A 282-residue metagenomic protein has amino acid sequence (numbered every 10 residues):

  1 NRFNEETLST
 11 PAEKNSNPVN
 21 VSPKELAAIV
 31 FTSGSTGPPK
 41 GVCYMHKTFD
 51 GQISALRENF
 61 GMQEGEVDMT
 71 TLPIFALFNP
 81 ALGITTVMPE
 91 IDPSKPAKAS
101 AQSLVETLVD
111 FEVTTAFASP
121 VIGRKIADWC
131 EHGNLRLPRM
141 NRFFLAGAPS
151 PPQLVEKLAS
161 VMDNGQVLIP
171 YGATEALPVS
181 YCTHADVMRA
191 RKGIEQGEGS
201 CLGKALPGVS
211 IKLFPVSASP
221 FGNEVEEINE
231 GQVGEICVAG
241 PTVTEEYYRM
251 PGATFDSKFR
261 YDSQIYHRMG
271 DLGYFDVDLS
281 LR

Functional and structural regions predicted by a protein language model:
N1-L8, V109: Structural core segment of the AMP-binding/adenylate-forming
R2, T10-F31, P38, G61-V67: Conserved pre-ATP/AMP-binding loop-to-beta segment of ANL
F3, I84, T115-F117, D128-G197 (+2 more regions): Gly/Ser/Thr-rich phosphate-binding loop
N20, A27-S54, T85: Conserved AMP-binding A3 loop
N20, E198-A205, E227, S263-Q264: Short Gly/Pro-enriched turn/cap motifs at secondary-structure boundaries
T32, E226-R282: Conserved ATP-binding/catalytic segment of the ANL
D50-V67, L72-T114, W129: Conserved AMP-binding/adenylation subdomain of ANL enzymes
M88-Q102, D163, M188-G197, A218-E226: Short, flexible, glycine-rich and Lys/Arg-enriched loop motifs at helix boundaries that contact anionic partners
